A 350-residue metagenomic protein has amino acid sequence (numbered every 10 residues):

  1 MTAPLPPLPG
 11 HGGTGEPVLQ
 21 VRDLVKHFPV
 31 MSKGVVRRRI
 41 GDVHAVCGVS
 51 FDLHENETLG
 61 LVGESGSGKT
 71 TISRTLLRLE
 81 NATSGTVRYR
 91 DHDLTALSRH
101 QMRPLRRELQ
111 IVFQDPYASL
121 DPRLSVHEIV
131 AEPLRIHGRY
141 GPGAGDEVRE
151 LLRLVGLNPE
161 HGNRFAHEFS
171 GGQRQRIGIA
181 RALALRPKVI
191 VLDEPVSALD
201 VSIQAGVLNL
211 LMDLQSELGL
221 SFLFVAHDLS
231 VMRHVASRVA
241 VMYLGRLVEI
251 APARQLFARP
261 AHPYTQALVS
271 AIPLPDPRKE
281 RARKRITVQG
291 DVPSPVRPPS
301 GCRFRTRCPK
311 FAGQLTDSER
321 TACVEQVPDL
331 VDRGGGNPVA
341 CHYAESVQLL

Functional and structural regions predicted by a protein language model:
T2-P17, V30-R37, P252-L350: Short catalytic/signature loops enriched in Gly
V35-I40, N81, L94-Q110, E128 (+3 more regions): ABC ATPase NBD coupling module
L77: Helix-to-loop junction immediately C-terminal to a conserved catalytic motif
G85-D93: Conserved ABC transporter NBD signature motif
H92-D93, P142-E160, D213, Q266-S270: Conserved ABC ATPase "signature" region
F165-F169, Q173: Conserved ABC ATPase signature
K188-V191, P195, L199, I203-R281: P-loop NTP-binding/switch modules centered on Walker-like glycine-rich loops
